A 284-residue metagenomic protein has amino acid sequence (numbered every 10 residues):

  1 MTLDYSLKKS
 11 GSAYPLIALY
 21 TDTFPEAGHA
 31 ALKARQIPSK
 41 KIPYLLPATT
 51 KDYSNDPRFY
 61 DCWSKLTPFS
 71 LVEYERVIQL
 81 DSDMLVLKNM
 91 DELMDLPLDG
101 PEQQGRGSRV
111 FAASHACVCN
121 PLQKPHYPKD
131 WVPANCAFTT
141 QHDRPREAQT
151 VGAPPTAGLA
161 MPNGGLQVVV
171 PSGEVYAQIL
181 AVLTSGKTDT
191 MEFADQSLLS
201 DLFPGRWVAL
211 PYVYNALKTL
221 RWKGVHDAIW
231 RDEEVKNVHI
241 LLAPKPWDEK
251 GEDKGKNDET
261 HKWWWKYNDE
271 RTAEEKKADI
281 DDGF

Functional and structural regions predicted by a protein language model:
M1-F284: Glycosyltransferase catalytic domains, chiefly GT-A lineage
